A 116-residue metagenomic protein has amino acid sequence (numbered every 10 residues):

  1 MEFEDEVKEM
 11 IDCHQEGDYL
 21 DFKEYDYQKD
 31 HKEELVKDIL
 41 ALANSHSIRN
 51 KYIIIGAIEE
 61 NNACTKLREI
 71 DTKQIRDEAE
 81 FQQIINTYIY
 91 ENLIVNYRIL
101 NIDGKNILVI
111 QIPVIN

Functional and structural regions predicted by a protein language model:
M1-N116: Conserved N-terminal catalytic/coupling substructures associated with nucleotide/phosphate chemistry
